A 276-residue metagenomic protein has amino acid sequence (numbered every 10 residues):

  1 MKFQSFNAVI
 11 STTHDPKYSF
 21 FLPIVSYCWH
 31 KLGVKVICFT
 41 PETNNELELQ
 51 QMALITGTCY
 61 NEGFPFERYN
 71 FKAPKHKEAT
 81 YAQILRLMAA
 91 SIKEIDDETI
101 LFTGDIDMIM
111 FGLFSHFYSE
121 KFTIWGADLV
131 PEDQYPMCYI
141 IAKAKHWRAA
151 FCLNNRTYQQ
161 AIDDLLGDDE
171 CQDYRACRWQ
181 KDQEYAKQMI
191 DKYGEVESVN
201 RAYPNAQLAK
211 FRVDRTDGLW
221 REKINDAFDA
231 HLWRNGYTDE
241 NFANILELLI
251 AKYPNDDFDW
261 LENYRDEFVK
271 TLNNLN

Functional and structural regions predicted by a protein language model:
M1-K75, D259, Y264-N276: N-terminal anchoring/stem segment of glycosyltransferases
I10-H14, F39-E42, T80, T103-I106 (+1 more regions): Short His-Asn-centered micro-motif
H14-L22, A79-Q83, D133-Y135, R175-D182: Aromatic-acidic/polar surface patches that form glycan- and anion
H14-P16, T43-N45, A73-P74, D107-M110 (+3 more regions): Short, solvent-exposed loop/turn segments at secondary-structure junctions
F20-P23, Y27, M88, Q180-Q188: A structural signal for well-ordered alpha-helical segments within the folded catalytic domains of diverse enzymes
A82-D128: GT-A fold catalytic core of metal-dependent nucleotide-sugar glycosyltransferases, centered on the diacidic
E120-H146: Short beta-strand-to-loop element that shapes/binds the nucleotide-sugar donor at the catalytic cleft/hinge
R148-L272: Catalytic core and acceptor-binding pocket of nucleotide-sugar-dependent glycosyltransferases
